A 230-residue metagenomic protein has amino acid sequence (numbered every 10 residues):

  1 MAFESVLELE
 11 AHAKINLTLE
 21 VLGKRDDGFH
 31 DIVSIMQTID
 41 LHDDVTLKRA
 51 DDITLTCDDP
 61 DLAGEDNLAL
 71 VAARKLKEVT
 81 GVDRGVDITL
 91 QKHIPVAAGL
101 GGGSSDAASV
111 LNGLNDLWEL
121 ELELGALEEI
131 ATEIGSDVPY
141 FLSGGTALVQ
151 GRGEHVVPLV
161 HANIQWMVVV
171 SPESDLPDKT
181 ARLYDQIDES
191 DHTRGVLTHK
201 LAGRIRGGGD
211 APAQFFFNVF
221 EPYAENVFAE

Functional and structural regions predicted by a protein language model:
A2-A98, D116, L120-G125, H161-N163 (+1 more regions): ATP-binding N-lobe of GHMP and related small-molecule kinases
L19, D43-L47, D137-F141, A147-L148 (+1 more regions): Short beta-strand scaffold segments in enzyme catalytic cores
R25, H30, A69, G99-S105 (+3 more regions): Gly/Ser/Thr-rich beta-alpha loop segments that engage phosphate groups in nucleotides
R49-C57, L62, V110, G208-N218: Short, basic/glycine-rich phosphate-binding loops at helix/coil junctions that contact nucleotide phosphates
A98-L124, Y140, G144: DPxDG-like acidic metal-binding loop motif
E119-V160: Glycine/threonine-rich beta-strand-loop-alpha-helix active-site module that forms ligand/phosphate-binding
S143, L148-E230: Conserved, helical-rich catalytic subdomain that frames metal- and/or nucleotide-binding sites in enzyme alpha/beta
